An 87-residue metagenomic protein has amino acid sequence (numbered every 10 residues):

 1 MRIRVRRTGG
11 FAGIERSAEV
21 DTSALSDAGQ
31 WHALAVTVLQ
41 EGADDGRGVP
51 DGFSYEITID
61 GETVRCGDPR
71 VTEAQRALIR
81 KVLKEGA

Functional and structural regions predicted by a protein language model:
M1-A87: Function-determining sites in protein domains
